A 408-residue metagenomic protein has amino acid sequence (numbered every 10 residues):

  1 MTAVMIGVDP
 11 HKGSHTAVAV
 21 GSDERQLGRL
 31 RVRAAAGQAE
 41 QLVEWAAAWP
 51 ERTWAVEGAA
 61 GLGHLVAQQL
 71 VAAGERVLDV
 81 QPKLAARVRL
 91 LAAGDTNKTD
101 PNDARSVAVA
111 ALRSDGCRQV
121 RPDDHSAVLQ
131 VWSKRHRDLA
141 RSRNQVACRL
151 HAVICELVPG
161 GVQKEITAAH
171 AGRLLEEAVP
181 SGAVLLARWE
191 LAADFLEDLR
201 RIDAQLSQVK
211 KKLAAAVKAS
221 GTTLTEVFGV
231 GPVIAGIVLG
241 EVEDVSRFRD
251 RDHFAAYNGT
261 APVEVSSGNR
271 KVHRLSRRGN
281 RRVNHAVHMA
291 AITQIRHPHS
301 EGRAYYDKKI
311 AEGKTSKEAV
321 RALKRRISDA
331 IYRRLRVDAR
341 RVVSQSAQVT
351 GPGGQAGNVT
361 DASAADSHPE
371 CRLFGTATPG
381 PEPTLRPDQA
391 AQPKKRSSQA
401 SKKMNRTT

Functional and structural regions predicted by a protein language model:
T2-G21, V107, L139: Gly/Thr-rich phosphate-binding beta-strand-loop-beta motif of the actin/hexokinase/Hsp70
K12-G37: Short glycine-rich, Thr/Ser-proximal phosphate-binding strand/loop in the N-terminal lobe of ATP-dependent enzymes
A36-T53: Short, basic/hydrophobic alpha-helical segments
A39, P232-E312, S316, D366-K395 (+1 more regions): Phosphate-backbone recognition surface of nucleic-acid-processing proteins
E51-L62, R341: Short glycine-rich phosphate-binding loop at a beta-alpha junction
L78-Q119, V131, D138, L174 (+2 more regions): Short alpha-helix plus adjacent loop in nuclease-associated cores
W132-T223, Q348, N358: Glycine-rich, often acidic, oxyanion-interacting loops/wings at catalytic, nucleic-acid, or phospho-protein interfaces
I310-A365: Basic, amphipathic alpha-helical segments enriched in Lys/Arg and hydrophobic/aromatic residues
